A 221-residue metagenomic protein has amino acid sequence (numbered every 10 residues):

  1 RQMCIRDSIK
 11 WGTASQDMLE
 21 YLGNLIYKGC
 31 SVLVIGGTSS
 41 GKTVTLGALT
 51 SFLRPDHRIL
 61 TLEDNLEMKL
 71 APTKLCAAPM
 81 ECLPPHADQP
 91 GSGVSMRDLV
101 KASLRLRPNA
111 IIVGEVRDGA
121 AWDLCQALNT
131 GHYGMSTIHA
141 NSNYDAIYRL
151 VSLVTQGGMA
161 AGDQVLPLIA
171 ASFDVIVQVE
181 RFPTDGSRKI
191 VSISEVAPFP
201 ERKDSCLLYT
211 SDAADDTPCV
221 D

Functional and structural regions predicted by a protein language model:
R1-I5, Y209-A214: Conserved small/polar residues in nucleotide/adenosyl-binding loops
Q2-K28: P-loop NTP-binding catalytic core
L19, I26-I35, A48-A170, E180-R181: Switch/coupling sub-region of P-loop NTPases
T38: The conserved Walker
K42: Conserved lysine of the Walker
T45: Hydrophobic positions on the alpha1 helix immediately C-terminal to the Walker A/P-loop
A170-S211: Conserved P-loop NTPase
